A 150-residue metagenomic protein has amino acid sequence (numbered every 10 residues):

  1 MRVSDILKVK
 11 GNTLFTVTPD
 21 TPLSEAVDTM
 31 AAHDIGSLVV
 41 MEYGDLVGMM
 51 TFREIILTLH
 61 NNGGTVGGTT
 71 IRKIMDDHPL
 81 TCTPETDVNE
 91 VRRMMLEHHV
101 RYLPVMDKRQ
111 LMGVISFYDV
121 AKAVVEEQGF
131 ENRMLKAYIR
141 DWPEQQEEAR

Functional and structural regions predicted by a protein language model:
M1-N12, T51-L96, F117-R150: Tandem CBS (Bateman) regulatory domains
T16-D34, V40-M41, T81-H99, M106: The conserved cystathionine-beta-synthase
S24, G44, K73-I74, R109 (+1 more regions): Residue-level signal for alpha-helical context at structural boundaries
M30-H33, L38-R53, M95, L103-V120: A glycine-centered beta-loop-beta connector
